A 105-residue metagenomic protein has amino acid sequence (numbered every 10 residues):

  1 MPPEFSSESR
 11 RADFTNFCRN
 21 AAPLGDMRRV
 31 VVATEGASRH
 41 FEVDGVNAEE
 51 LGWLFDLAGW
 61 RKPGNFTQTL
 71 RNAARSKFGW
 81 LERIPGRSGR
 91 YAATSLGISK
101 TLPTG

Functional and structural regions predicted by a protein language model:
E4-G45, T104-G105: Short alpha-helical segments that sit at the start of domains
D26, N47-E50, K62, F66: Amphipathic alpha-helical interface surfaces
H40-F41, D56-W60, R87: Short, charged/polar micro-motifs that form catalytic or ligand-binding hotspots
E42-F55: Short acidic, hydrophobic short linear motifs in intrinsically disordered regions
W60-S76: Short amphipathic alpha-helical interaction segments
A74-G86: A short, conserved structural fragment
R83-T104: Accessory beta->alpha helical hairpin/"wing" motif in late/C-terminal subdomains of nucleic-acid enzymes
